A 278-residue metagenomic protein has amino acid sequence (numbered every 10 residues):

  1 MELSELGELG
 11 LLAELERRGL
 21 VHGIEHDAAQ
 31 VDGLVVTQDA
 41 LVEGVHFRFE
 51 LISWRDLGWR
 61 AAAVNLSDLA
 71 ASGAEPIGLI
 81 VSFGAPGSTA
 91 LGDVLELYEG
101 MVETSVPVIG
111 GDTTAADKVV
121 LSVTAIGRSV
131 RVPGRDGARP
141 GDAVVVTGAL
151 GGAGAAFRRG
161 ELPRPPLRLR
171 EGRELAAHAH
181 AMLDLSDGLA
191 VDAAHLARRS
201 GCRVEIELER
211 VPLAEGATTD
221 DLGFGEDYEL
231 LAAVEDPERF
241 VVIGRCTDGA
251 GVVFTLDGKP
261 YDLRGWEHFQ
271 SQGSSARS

Functional and structural regions predicted by a protein language model:
M1-S53, I77, V81, G87 (+4 more regions): Extreme N-terminal cap/leader segments of soluble proteins
L3, G7, P165, R239-S278: Acidic, Ser/Thr/Pro-rich beta/coil linker or hinge segments at domain junctions
R18-L20, I109-T114, V130-G137, P163-R164 (+3 more regions): A generic local secondary-structure boundary/capping motif
L34, L41, E75-G154: Glycine-rich anion-binding loops of enzyme active sites
A40, G84, G111-T114, A149-L150 (+4 more regions): Short, ordered loop/turn segments at secondary-structure junctions
W54-G78, D93-E103, R170, E174 (+1 more regions): Small-aliphatic-rich amphipathic alpha-helix that forms the alpha element of a beta-alpha
P86-T89, P163-D227: Active-site-proximal betaalpha loop/short-helix elements that scaffold phosphoryl/nucleotidyl transfer chemistry
